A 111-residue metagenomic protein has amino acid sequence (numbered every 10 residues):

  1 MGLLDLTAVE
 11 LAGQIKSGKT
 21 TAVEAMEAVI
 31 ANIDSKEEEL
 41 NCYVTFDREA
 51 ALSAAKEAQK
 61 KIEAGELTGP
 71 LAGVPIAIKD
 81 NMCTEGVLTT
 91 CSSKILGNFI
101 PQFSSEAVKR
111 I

Functional and structural regions predicted by a protein language model:
M1-E49: An N-terminal boundary/leader segment
A8, I62, S104-S105: Generic non-transmembrane alpha-helix signal with a bias for helix starts/N-cap capping motifs
V23-M26, L52-A55, P75, V108: Hydrophobic face of alpha-helices
V29, A51, K79, I111: Conserved hydrophobic/aromatic pocket- or pore-lining residues that grip, position, or stack substrates in active sites
N32, K36, A54, A58 (+1 more regions): Short alpha-helical functional segments enriched in proximate histidine and acidic residues
K36, Q59, M82, G86: N-terminal Rossmann-like NAD(P)+-binding subdomain of aldehyde/semialdehyde dehydrogenases
R48-L71, I78, G97-P101: Flexible, acidic active-site loops/lids enriched in D/E/S/T/G that coordinate Mg2+ and/or position polar
P70-R110: Enzymes and membrane/adaptor proteins characterized by extended Gly/Ser/Thr/Asp/Glu-rich, aromatic-dotted
